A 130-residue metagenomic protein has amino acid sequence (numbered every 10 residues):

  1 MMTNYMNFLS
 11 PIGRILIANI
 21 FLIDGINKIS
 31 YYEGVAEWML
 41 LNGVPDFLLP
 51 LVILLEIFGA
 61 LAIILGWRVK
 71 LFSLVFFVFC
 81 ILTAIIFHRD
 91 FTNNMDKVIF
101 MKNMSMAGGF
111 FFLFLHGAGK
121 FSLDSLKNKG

Functional and structural regions predicted by a protein language model:
M1-S30, E37, D46-L54, F58 (+1 more regions): Extended, low-polarity transmembrane helix blocks
L41-N42: Flexible, solvent-exposed coil segments and beta strand-coil junctions, predominantly the extracellular/periplasmic
